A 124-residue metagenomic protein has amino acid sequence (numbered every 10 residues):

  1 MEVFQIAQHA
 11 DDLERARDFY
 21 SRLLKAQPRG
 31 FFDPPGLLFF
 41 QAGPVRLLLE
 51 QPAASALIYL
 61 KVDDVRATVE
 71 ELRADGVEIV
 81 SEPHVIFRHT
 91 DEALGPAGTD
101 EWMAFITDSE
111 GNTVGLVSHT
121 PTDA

Functional and structural regions predicted by a protein language model:
M1-E14, A56-I58, V117-A124: N-terminal beta-strand motif that seeds the catalytic metal site of vicinal oxygen chelate
M1-E2, A7-L47, A67: Core segments of cupin and vicinal oxygen chelate
M1-E2, Q51-S55, A97-G98: Short glycine-enriched loop/turn motifs at secondary-structure junctions
G36-L38, A56, D100-A104: Short beta-strand micro-motifs in enzyme catalytic cores
R46, Y59, M103-F105: Short hydrophobic/aromatic beta-strand element in the GNAT-like acyltransferase core that lines or flanks the acyl-donor
K61, V65-F87: Mid-chain, well-packed structural core segment of small domains
V77-A124: Vicinal oxygen chelate
